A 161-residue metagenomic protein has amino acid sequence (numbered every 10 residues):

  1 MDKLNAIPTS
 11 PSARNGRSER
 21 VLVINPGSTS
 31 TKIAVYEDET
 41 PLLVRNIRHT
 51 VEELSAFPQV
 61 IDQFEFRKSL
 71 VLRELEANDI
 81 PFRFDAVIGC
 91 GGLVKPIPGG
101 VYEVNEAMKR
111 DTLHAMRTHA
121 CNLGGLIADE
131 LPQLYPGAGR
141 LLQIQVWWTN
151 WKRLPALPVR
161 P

Functional and structural regions predicted by a protein language model:
D2-A6: A general sequence property marking short-to-moderate contiguous segments in secreted/outer-membrane adhesion
I7-P11, N15-S18, A34, I88: Multi-pass alpha-helical transmembrane bundle typical of ion/small-solute transporters and intramembrane aspartyl
R17, V21-D62: Short glycine-rich, Thr/Ser-proximal phosphate-binding strand/loop in the N-terminal lobe of ATP-dependent enzymes
R17-E19, F82-F84, Y135-A138: Short coil/turn connectors at secondary-structure junctions
S28, D62-F66, L70, N122-L126: Conserved active-site and cofactor/substrate-binding residues in soluble primary-metabolism enzymes
L43-F82, E106, T112-R117: N-terminal phosphate-binding loop and adjacent alpha-helix
L75-A120, W147-R160: Short beta-strand-loop/turn "lid" adjacent to the catalytic site in phosphate-handling enzymes
C121-P161: Phosphate-binding/catalytic loop of phosphoryl-transfer enzymes
